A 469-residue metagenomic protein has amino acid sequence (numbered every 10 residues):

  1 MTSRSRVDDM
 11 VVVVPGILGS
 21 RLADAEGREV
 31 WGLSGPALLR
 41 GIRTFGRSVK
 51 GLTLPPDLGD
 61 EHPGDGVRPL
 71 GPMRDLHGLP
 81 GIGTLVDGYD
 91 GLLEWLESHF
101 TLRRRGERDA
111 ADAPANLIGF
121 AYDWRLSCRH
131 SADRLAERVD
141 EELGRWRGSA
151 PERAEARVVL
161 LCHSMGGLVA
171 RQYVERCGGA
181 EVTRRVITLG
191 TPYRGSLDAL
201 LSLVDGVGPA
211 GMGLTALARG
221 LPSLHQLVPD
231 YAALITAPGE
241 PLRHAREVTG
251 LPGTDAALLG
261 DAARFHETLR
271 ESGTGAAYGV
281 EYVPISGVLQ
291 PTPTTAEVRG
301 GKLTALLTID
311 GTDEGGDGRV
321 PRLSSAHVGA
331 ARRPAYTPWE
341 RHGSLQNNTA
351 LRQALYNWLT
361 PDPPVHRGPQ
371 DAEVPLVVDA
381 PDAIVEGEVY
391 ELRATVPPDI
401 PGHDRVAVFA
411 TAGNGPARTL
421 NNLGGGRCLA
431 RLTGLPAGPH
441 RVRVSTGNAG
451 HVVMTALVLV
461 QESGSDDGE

Functional and structural regions predicted by a protein language model:
M1-L161, M165-R219, G318-R322, A326-E469: N-terminal non-catalytic accessory region
R185-H266, E281-L289: Extended catalytic-interface subdomain
A218, R243-G368: Long, contiguous interaction/targeting segments characteristic of exported/extracellular or secretory-pathway proteins
